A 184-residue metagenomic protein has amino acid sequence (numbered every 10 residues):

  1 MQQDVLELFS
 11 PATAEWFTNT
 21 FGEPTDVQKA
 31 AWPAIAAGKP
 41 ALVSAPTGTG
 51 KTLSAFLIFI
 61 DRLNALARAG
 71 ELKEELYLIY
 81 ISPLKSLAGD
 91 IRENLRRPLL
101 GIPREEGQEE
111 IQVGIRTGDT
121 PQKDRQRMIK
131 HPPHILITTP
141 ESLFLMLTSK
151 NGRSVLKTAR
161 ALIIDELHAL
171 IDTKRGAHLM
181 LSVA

Functional and structural regions predicted by a protein language model:
Q2, L8-A14, T20-A184: Conserved P-loop/Walker A NTP-binding site and adjacent catalytic elements of P-loop NTPases
